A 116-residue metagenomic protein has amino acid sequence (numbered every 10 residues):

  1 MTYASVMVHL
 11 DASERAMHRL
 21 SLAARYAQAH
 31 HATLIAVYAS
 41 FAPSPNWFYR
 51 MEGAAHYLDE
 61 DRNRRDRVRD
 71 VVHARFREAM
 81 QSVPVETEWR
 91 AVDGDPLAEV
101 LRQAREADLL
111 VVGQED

Functional and structural regions predicted by a protein language model:
M1, R25, I35, F41-S44 (+1 more regions): Structural beta-alpha unit
M1-H56: Small/aliphatic-rich secondary-structure junction motif
M7, L110-V111: Structural motif
V8, Y57-D61, V92: Short amphipathic alpha-helical segments at helix-loop
H9-D11, N63-R64, T87: Short, contiguous strand/loop micro-motifs
A16, R69, R90-D93: A conditional alpha-helix N-cap/helix-loop micro-motif detector
H56-V71: A short acidic, glycine-rich active-site loop that binds or catalyzes chemistry on phosphate/adenosine moieties
V112-D116: Glycine-rich, Arg-bearing micro-motifs that act as flexible, cationic patches
